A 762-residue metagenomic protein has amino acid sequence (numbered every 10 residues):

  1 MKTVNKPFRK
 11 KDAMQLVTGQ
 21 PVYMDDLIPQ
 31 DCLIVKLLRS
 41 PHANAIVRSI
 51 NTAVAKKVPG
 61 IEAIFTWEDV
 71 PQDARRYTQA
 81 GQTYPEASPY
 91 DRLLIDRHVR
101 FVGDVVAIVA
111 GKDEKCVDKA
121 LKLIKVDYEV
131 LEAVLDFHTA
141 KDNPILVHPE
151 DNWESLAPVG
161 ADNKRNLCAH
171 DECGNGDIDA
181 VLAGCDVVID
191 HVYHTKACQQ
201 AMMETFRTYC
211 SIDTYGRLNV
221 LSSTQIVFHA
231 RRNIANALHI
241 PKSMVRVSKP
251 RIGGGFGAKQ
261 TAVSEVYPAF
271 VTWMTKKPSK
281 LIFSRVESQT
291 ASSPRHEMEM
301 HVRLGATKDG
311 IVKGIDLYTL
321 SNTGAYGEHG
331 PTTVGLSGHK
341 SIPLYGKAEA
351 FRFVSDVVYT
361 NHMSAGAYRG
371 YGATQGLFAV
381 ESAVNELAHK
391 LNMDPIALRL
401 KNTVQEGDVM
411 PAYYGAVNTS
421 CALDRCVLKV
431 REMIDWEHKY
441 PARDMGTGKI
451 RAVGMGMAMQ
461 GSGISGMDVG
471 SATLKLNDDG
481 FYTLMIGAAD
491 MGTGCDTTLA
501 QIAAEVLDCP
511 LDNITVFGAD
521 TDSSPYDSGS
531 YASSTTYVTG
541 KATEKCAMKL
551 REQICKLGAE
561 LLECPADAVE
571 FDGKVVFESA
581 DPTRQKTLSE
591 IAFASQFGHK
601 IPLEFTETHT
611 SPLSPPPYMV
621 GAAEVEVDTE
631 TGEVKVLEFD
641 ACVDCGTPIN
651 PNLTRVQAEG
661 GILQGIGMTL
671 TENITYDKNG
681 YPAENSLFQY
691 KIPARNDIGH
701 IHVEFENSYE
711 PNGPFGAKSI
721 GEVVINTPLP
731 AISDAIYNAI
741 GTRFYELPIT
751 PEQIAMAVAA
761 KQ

Functional and structural regions predicted by a protein language model:
M1-D162: Flexible, low-hydrophobicity surface segments
K6, D12-Q15, Q82-P85, A161-T208 (+5 more regions): Glycine-rich loop/linker segments at domain edges
W67-E68, H239-M244, M274-S279, K308 (+2 more regions): C-terminal catalytic domains of large/alpha subunits in multi-subunit enzymes
A74-Q79, A120-L123, S222, R231-N233 (+11 more regions): Short acidic, glycine/serine/threonine-rich loops at helix termini
P85, R97-H98, P241-K249, W273-S284 (+1 more regions): Conserved catalytic cysteine-centered active-site region of acyl-thioester-dependent Claisen-condensing enzymes
V147-L238, T403-F481, P612, A683-D697 (+1 more regions): Helix-loop-helix junctions that connect adjacent transmembrane helices in secondary transporters/permeases, recognized
R232, G253-K276, K280-L281, C495-A503: Thiamine diphosphate
S462-S524, T539: Catalytic phosphate/nucleotide-handling subdomain of diverse soluble enzymes
